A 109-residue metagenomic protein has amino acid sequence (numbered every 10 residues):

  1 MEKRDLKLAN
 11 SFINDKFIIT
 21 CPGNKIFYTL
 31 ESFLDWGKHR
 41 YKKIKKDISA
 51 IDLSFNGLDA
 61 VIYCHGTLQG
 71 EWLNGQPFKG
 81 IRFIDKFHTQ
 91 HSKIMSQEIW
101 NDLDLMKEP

Functional and structural regions predicted by a protein language model:
L6-G57: A solvent-exposed, acidic/Ser-Thr-rich amphipathic alpha-helical stretch
L8-N10, F17, F33, C64 (+3 more regions): Hydrophobic pocket/interface hotspot
I13, G66-G70, N101: Short beta-strand segments enriched in hydrophobic/aromatic residues within well-folded beta-rich domains
F27-Y28, K79, S96: A sequence-level detector of short linear motifs
I44-K45, L58-I62, Q76-I81: A generic structural micro-feature
H65-H91: Exposed beta-sheet edge and beta->alpha loop/turn motif
R82-E108: Short beta-strand edge/turn micro-motifs at domain boundaries
